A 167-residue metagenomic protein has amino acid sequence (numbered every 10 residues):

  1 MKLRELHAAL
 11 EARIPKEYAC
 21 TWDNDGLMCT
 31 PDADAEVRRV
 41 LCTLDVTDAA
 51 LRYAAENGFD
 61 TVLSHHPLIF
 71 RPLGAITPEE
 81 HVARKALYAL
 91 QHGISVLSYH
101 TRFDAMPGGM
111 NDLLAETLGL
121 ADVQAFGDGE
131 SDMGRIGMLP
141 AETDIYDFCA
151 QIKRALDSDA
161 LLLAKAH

Functional and structural regions predicted by a protein language model:
M1-H167: Hydrophobic structural segments
